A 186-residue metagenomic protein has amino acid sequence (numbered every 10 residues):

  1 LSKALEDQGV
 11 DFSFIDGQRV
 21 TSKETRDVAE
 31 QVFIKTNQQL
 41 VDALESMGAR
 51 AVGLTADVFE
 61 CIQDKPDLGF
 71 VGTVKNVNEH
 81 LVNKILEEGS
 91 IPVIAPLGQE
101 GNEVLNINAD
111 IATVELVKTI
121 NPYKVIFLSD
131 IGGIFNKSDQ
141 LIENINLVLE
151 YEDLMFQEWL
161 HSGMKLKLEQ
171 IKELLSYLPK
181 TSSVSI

Functional and structural regions predicted by a protein language model:
L1-S183: Nucleotide/pyrophosphate-binding catalytic subdomain
I186: Glycine-rich phosphate-binding active-site loops on the catalytic face of alpha/beta enzymes
